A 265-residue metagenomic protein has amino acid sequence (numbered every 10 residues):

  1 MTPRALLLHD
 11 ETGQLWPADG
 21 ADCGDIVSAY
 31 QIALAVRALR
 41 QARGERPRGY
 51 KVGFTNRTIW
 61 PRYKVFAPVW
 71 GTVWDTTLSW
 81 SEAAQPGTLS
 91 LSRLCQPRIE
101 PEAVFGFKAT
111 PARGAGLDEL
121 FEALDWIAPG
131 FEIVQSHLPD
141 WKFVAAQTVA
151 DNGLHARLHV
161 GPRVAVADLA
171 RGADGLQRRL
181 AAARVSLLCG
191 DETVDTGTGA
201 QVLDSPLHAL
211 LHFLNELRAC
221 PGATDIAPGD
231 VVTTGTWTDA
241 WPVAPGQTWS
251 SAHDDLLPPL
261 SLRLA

Functional and structural regions predicted by a protein language model:
T2-S205, L214, A219-C220, T248 (+1 more regions): Catalytic-core "active-site belt" of small-molecule-metabolizing enzymes, emphasizing His/Asp/Glu-rich regions
P206-A244: A conserved acidic, glycine/proline-rich C-terminal tail/linker
T233-A265: Conserved catalytic-core subdomain
